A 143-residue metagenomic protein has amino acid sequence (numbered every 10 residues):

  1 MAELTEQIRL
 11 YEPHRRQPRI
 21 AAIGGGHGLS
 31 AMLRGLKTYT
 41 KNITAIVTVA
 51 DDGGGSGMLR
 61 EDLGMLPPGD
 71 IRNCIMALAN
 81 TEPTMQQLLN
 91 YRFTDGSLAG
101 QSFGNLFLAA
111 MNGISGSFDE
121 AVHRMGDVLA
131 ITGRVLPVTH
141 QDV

Functional and structural regions predicted by a protein language model:
M1-N90: N-terminal glycine-/serine-/threonine-rich phosphate-binding loop
A50-V143: Electropositive, gly/pro-rich neighborhoods at or near active sites that engage anionic ligands
